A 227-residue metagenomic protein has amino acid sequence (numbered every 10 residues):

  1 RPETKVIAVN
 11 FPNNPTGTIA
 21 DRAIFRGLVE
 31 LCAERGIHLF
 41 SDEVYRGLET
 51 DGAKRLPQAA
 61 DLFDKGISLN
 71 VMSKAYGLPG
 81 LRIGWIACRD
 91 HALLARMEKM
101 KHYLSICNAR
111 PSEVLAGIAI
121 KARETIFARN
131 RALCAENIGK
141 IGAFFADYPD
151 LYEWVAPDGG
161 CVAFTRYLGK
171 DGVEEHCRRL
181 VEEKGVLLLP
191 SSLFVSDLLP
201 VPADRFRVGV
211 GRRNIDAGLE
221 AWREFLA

Functional and structural regions predicted by a protein language model:
R1-E3, P15-H38, E43-L78, R89-A92: Active-site pre-lysine segment of PLP-dependent enzymes
A8, L39-S41, L188-P190: Hydrophobic residues in well-ordered beta-strands that form the structural core
C32, F145, L180-V181: A generic structural signal for well-ordered alpha-helical segments
K65-A135, G139-F144: Conserved core segment of the aminotransferase class I/II
G117, L133-G142, E153-Y167, V173 (+1 more regions): Conserved glycine-rich beta-strand-loop-beta hairpin in the small C-terminal domain of fold type I
D171-H176, I215-L219: Short, conserved charged micro-motifs
E182-L188, D197-A227: PLP-dependent enzyme catalytic core of the Aspartate aminotransferase-like
